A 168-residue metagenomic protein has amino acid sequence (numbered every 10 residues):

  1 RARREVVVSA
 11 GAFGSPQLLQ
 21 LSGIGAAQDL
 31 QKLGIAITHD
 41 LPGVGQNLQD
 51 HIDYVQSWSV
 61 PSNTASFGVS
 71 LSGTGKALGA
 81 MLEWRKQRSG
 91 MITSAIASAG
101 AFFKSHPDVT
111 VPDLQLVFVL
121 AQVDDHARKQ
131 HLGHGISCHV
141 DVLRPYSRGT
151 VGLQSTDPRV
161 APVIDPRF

Functional and structural regions predicted by a protein language model:
R1-G79, M91: Glycine-rich loop(s) and the adjacent beta-strand/alpha-helix scaffold that form part
S57-F168: FAD cofactor-binding and catalytic pocket of flavoenzymes
